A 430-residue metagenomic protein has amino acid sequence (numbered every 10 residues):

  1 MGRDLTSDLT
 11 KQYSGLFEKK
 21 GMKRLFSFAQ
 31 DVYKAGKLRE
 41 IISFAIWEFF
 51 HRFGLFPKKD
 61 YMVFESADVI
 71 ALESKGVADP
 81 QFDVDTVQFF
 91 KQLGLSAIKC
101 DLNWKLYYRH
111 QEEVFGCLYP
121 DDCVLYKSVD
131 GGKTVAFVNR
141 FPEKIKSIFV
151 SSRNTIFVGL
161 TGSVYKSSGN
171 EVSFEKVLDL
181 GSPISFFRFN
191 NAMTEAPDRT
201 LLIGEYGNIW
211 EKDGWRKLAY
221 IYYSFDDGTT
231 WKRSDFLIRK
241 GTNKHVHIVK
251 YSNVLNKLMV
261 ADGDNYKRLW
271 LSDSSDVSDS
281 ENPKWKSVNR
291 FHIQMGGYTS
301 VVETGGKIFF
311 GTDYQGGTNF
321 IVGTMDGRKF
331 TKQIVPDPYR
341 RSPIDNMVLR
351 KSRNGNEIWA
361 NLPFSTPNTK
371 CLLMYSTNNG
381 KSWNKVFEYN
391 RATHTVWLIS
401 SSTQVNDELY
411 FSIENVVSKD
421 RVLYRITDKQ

Functional and structural regions predicted by a protein language model:
G2-A97, D101-W104, T403-Q430: Sequence/structural signature of beta-propeller modules and their immediately flanking N-terminal secretory/stalk
L93-C123, R140-I148: Beta-strand-rich domains and repeat architectures in extracellular enzymes and scaffolds, especially beta-propellers
L102-N103, K144, F187-N190, K217 (+3 more regions): Beta-rich catalytic cores
R109-Q111, V150-R153, E195-D198, S252-L255 (+3 more regions): Residue-level detector of Asp-centered blade-edge/turn motifs that repeat once per structural unit in beta-propeller
P120-D121, V158, I209-L218, G263-K267 (+3 more regions): Short, solvent-exposed loop/turn segments at conserved positions within beta-propeller repeat blades
S128, K166-S168, S224-F225, S252 (+4 more regions): Conserved Ser/Thr-centered positions that define the repeating blades of beta-propeller domains
K286-T299, K332-L349, K381-N406: Conserved blade-ending motifs and adjacent loop-strand segments that build the rim/top face of beta-propeller domains
T304-F320, I334-N379: Loop/turn-rich, solvent-exposed surfaces of beta-rich toroidal or solenoidal domains
